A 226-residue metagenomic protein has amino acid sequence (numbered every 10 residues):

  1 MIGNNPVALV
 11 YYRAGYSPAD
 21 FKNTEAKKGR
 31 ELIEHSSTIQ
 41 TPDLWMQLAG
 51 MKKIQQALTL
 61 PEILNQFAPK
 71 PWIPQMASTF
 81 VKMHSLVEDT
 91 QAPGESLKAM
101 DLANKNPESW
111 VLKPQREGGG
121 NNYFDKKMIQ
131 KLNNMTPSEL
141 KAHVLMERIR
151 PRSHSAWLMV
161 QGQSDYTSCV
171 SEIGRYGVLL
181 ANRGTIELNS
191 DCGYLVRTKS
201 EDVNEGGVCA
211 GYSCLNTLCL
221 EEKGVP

Functional and structural regions predicted by a protein language model:
M1-V225: Domain-scale recognition of functional cores that engage charged ligands
